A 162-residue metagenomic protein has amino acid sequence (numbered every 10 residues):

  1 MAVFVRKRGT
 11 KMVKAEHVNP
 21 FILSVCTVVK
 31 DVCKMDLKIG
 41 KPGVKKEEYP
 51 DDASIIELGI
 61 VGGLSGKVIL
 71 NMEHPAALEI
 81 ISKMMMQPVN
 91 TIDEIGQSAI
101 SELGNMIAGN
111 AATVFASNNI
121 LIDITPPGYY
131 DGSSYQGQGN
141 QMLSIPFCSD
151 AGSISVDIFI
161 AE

Functional and structural regions predicted by a protein language model:
A2-E162: N-terminal auxiliary interaction/assembly segments of multi-subunit proteins
